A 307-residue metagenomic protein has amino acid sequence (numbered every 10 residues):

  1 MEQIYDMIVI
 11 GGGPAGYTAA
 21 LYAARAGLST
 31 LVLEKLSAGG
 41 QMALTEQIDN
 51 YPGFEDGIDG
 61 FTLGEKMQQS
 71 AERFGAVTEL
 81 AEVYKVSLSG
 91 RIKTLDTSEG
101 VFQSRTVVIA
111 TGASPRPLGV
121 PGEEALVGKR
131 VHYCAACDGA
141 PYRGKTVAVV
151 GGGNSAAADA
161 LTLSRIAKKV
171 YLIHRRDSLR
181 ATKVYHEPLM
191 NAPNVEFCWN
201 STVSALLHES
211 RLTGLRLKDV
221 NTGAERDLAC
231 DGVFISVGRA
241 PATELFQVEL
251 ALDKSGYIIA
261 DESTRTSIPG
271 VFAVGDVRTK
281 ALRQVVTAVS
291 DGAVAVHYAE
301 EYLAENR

Functional and structural regions predicted by a protein language model:
I4-D6, L80, R143-K145, N200 (+2 more regions): Phosphate-coordination loops involved in phosphoryl transfer and adenosine-cofactor binding
Y5-F74, A157-K183, D253: Beta1-alpha1 glycine-rich phosphate/pyrophosphate-binding loop at the start of Rossmann-like nucleotide-binding domains
G12, T111-G112, V237-G238: Glycine-rich, N-terminal phosphate-binding loop of Rossmann-like dinucleotide-binding domains
A71-D96, V101-F102, S164-E262, E301-R307: A Rossmann-like FAD-binding core segment of flavoenzymes
T78-R143, V147, G152: Glycine/small-residue-rich loop that forms an oxyanion/phosphate-binding "nest" at active or ligand-binding sites
G119, E124-P141, V237-T287, D291 (+1 more regions): FAD-site-proximal beta/loop scaffold in flavoenzymes
